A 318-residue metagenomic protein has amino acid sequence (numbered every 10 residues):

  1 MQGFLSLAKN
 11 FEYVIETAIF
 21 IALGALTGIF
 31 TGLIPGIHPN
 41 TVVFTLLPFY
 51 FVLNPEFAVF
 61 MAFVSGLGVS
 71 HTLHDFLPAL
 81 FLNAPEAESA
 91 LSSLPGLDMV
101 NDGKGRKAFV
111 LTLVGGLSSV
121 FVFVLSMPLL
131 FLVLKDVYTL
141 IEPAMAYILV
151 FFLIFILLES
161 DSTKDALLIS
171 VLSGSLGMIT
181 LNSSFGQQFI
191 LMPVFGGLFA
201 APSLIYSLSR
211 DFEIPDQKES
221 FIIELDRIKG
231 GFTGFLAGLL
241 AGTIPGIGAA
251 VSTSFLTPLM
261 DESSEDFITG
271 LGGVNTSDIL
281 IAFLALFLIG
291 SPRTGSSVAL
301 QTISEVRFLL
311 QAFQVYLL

Functional and structural regions predicted by a protein language model:
M1-P55, L181-D261: Helix-loop-helix hairpins and the membrane-proximal interhelical loops of multi-pass alpha-helical transport proteins
A18-A22, F60-V64, F109, L167-L168 (+3 more regions): Hydrophobic alpha-helical transmembrane segments
I19-F20, V52-H74: Extracellular loop-to-transmembrane helix junctions
A22, L26, V42-T45, S65 (+3 more regions): Hydrophobic alpha-helical segments embedded in the membrane of multi-pass proteins
L23-P39, H71-A79, F155-S160, F235-P245 (+1 more regions): Transmembrane alpha-helix interface/packing and boundary motifs in multi-pass membrane proteins, characterized by
T27-I29, D75-A79, P95-V100, F151-D161 (+2 more regions): C-terminal ends of transmembrane helices
V64-L149, V251-L318: Helix-loop-helix junctions within the multi-pass membrane cores of secondary transporters/permeases
V110-E213, E305-L318: Membrane-embedded alpha-helical modules
